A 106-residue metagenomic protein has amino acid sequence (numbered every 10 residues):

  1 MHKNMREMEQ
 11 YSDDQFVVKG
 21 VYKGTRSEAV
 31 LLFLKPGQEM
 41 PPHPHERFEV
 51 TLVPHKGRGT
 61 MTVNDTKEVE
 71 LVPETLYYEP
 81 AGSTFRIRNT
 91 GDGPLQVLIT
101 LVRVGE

Functional and structural regions predicted by a protein language model:
M1-E28, P41-P42, T62, Y77: A short, N-terminal "cap"/entry segment at the start of jelly-roll beta-barrel domains of the cupin/DSBH fold
T25-R26, T66, D92-G93: Short strand-connecting beta-turns/loops that link adjacent beta-strands
V30-H45: Conserved short histidine dyad/triad with adjacent acidic residue
L31, T51, K67-E68: Short, surface-exposed secondary-structure edge patches
P44-E46, T90-G91: Short glycine/proline-enriched turns and hinge-like loops at secondary-structure junctions
F48-G59, N64: Glycine- and acidic-residue-biased ligand/ion/polar-headgroup-sensing regions
T66-A81: Short acidic-glycine-tyrosine-enriched beta hairpin
A81-E106: Ligand-binding loop in jelly-roll beta-barrel domains
